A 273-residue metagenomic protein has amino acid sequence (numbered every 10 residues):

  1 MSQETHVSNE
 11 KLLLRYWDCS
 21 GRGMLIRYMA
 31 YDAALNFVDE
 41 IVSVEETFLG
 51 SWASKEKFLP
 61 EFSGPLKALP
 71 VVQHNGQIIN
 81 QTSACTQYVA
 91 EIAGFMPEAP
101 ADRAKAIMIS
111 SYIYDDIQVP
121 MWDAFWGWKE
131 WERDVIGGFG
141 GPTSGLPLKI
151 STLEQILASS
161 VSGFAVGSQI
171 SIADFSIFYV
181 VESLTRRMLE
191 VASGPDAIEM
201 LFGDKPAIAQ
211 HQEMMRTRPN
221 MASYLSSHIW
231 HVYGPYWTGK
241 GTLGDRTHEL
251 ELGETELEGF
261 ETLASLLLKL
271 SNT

Functional and structural regions predicted by a protein language model:
M1-G140, S159, L252-T273: GST-like domain detector, emphasizing the conserved glutathione-binding G-site in the N-terminal thioredoxin-like
L12-L14, I198-E199, S223, Y236: Short, contiguous strand/loop micro-motifs
A90, V180-V181, L225: Active-site-flanking alpha-helical
A101, K105, I109-P219: GST-like fold's C-terminal all-alpha helical module
N220-M221, S226-T273: Long, positively charged, glycine-interspersed low-complexity recognition regions
